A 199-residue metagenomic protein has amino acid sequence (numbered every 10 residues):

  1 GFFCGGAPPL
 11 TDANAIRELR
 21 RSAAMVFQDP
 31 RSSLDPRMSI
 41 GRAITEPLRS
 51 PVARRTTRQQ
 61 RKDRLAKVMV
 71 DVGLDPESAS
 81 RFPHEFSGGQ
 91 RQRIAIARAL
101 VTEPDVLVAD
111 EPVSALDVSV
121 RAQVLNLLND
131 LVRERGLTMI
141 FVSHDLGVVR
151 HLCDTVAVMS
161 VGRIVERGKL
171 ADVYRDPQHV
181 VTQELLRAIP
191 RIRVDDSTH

Functional and structural regions predicted by a protein language model:
G1-E18, T57, N126, K169 (+1 more regions): ABC ATPase NBD Q-loop/coupling interface
R21, H84, T102, N126: Conserved signature/switch motifs of ABC ATPase nucleotide-binding domains
Q59-E77, L186-R187: Conserved ABC ATPase "signature" region
F82-F86, Q90: Conserved ABC ATPase signature
V101-D105, R121: A short, proline-enriched helix->beta-strand linker immediately N-terminal to the Walker B motif in ABC-type P-loop
V149-H151: A short, surface-exposed alpha-helical micro-motif characterized by mixed small hydrophobic and charged/polar residues
